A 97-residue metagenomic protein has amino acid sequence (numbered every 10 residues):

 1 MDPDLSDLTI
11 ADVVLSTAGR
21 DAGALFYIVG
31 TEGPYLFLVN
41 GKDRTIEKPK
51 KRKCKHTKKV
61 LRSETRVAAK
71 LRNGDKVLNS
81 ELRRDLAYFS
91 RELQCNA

Functional and structural regions predicted by a protein language model:
M1-I10, T17, Y27-A97: Ferredoxin-like alpha/beta domains used as RNA- or RNAP-binding modules
G19-A22: Short, charged beta-turn/beta-strand-edge "cap" motif at the junction between a beta-strand and an adjacent loop
